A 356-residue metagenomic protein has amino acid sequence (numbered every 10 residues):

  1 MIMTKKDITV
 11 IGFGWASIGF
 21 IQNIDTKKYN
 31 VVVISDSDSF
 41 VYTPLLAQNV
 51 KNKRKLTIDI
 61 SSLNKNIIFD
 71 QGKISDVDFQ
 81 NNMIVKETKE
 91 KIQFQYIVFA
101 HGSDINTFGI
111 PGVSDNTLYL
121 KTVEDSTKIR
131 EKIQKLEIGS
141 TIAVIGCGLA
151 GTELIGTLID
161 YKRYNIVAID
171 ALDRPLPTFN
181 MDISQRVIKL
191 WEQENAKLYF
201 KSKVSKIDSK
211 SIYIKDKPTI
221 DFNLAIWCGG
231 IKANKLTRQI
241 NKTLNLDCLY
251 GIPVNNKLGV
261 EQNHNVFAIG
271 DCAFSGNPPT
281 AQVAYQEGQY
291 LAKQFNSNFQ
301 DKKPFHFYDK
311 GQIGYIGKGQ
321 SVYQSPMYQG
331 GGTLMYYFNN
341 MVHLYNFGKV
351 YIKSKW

Functional and structural regions predicted by a protein language model:
I2-I68, A143, E153-F179: Beta1-alpha1 glycine-rich phosphate/pyrophosphate-binding loop at the start of Rossmann-like nucleotide-binding domains
I2-T9, N66-T141, I214-K215, N223-I226: FAD-binding core/adjacent interface of flavoenzyme oxidoreductases
A16, G102-I105, I231-A233: Short glycine-rich anion-binding loops that position phosphate/pyrophosphate groups of nucleotides and phosphorylated
N30, I68, N116, N165 (+2 more regions): Conserved beta-strand segments of alpha/beta enzyme cores
F69-V77, N81-I84, I92, K162-N256: A Rossmann-like FAD-binding core segment of flavoenzymes
D115-I138, D221-Q289, K293: FAD-site-proximal beta/loop scaffold in flavoenzymes
T141-I145, L149-D182, R186, Q282-Q294 (+1 more regions): Rossmann-like dinucleotide-binding core of oxidoreductases
E287, L291-W356: C-terminal, flexible cofactor-proximal segment of oxidoreductases
